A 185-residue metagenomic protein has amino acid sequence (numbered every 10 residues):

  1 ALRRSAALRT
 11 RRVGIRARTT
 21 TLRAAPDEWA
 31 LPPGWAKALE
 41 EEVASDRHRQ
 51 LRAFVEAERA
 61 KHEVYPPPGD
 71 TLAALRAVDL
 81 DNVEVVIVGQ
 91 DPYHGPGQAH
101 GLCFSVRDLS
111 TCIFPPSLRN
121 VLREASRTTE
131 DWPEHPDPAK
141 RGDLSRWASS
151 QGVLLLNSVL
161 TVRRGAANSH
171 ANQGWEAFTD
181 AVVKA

Functional and structural regions predicted by a protein language model:
A1-R23: N-terminal mitochondrial targeting presequence
E28-A185: A polyanion-binding, active-site-adjacent surface
